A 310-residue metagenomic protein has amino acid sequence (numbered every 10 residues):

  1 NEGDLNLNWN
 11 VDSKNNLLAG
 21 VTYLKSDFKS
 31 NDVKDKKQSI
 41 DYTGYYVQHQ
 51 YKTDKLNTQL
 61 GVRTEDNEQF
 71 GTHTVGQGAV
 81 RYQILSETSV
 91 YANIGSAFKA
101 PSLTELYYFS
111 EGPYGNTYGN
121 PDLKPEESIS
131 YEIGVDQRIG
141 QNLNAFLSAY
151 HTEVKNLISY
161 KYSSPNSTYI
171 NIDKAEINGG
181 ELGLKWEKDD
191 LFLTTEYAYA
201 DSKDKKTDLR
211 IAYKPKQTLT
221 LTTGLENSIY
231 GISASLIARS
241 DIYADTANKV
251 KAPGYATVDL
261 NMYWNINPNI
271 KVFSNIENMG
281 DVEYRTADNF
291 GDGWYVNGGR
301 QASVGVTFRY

Functional and structural regions predicted by a protein language model:
N1, F28-K36, F70-G76, T104-F109 (+5 more regions): Outer-membrane beta-barrel translocator domains and adjoining extracellular loop/strand segments of Gram-negative
N1-N6, I40-Y46, H73-V75, S128-E132 (+4 more regions): Transmembrane beta-barrel architecture of outer-membrane proteins
N1-Q83, F146-A149, K185-E187, F192-E196: Face-selective signature of the C-terminal outer-membrane beta-barrel domain
G3-W9, V47-Y51, G78-Y82, I133-Q137 (+6 more regions): Residues on the lipid-exposed face of transmembrane beta-strands in outer-membrane beta-barrel proteins
D12-L18, K52-N57, N142-V154, I170-T246 (+3 more regions): Gram-negative outer-membrane beta-barrel transporters
T64, F98, L123, V154 (+3 more regions): Hydrophobic pocket-lining residues within nucleotide cofactor-binding pockets
Q83, E87, S96-V154, S163-E187 (+3 more regions): Outer-membrane beta-barrel signature, preferentially recognizing the C-terminal barrel domain of Gram-negative
K99, K155, A238-Y243, Y263-Y310: C-terminal beta-signal and adjacent terminal beta-strands/loops of Gram-negative outer-membrane beta-barrel proteins
